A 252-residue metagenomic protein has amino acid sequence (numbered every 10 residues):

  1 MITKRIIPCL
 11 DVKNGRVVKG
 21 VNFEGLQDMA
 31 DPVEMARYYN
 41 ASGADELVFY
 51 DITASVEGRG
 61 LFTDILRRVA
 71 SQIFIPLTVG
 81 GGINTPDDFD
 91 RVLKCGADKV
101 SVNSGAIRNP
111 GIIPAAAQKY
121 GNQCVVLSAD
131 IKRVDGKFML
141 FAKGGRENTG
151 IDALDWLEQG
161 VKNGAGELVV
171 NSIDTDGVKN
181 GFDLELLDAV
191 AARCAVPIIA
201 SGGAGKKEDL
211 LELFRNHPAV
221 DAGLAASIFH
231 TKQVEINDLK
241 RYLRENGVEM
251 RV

Functional and structural regions predicted by a protein language model:
R5-C9, E46, F74-T78, K99-S101 (+5 more regions): Structural preference for beta-strand elements that scaffold enzyme active sites
D11, Y39, L47, V79 (+6 more regions): Conserved, mostly hydrophobic/aromatic
V12-N14, V18-K19, A97-V170, D174-T175: Conserved anion-binding
E46-D64, S104, V169-N180: Glycine-rich, proline-tolerant flexible connector loops at the mouths of alpha/beta enzymes
T53, L61-Y120: Glycine/small-residue-rich loop that forms an oxyanion/phosphate-binding "nest" at active or ligand-binding sites
G60-R67, P110, T149-L154, N180-D188: Charged helix-capping and loop-helix junction motifs
I73, L77-G96, E185-V220: Catalytic cores of alpha/beta
R91-I112, S172-G177, A200-K207, N216-I236: Glycine-rich phosphate-binding active-site loops on the catalytic face of alpha/beta enzymes
